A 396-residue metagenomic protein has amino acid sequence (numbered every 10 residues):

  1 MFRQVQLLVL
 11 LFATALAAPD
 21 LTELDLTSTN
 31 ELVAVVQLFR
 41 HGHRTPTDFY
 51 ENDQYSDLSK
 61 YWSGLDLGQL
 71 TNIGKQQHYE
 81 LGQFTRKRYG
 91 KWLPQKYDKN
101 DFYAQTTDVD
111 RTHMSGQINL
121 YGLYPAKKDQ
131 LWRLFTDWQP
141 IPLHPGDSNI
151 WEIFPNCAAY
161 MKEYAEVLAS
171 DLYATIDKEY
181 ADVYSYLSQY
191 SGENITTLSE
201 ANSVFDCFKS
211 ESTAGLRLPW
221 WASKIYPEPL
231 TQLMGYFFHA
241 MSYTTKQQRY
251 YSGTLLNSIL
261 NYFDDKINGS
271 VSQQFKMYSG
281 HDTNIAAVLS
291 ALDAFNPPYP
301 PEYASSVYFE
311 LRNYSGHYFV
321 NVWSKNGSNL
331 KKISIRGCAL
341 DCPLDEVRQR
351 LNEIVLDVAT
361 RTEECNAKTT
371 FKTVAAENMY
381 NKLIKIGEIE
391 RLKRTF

Functional and structural regions predicted by a protein language model:
F2-A18: Cleavable N-terminal signal peptides of Sec/SRP-targeted secreted and luminal proteins
A17-Y103, T107-F396: Signature for phosphate-centric chemistry
